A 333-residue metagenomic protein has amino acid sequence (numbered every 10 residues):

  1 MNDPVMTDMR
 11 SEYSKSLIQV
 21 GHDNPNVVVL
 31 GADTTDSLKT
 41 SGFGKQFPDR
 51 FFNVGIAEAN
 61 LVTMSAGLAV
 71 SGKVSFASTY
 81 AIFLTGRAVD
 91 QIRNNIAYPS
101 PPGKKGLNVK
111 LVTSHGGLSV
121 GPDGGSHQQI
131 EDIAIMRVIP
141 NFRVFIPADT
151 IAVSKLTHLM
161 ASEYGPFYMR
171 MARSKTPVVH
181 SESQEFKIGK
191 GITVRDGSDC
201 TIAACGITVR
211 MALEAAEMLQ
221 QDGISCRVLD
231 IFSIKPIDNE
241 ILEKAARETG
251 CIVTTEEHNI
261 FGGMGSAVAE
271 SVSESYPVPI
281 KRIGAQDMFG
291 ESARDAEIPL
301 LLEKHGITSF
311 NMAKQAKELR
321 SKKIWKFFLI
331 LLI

Functional and structural regions predicted by a protein language model:
M1-R170, K175, E185, L332: Thiamine diphosphate
N2, R10-E12, N26, G31 (+3 more regions): Thiamine diphosphate
